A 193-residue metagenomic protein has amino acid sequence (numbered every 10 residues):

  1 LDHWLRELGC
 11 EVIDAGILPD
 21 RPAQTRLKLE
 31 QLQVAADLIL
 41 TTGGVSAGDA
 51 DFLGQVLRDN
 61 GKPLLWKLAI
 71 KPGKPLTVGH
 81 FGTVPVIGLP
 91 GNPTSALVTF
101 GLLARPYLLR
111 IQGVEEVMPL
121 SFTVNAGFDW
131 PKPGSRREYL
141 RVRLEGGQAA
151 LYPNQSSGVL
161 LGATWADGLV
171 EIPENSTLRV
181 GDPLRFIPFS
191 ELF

Functional and structural regions predicted by a protein language model:
L1-T41: Phosphate-binding glycine-rich loops and their immediate beta-loop-alpha structural context
W4, Q55-N60: Alpha-helical structural signal in soluble globular domains
L18, S46, I70: Residue-level "edge-of-site" marker
P22-A23, A47, L97: Loop/helix-junction capping segments adjacent to catalytic residues or to phosphate/diphosphate-binding pockets
T25, D51, L68: Catalytic core of soluble alpha/beta enzymes
I39-V56, P90: Glycine-rich beta-strand-to-loop/alpha-helix junction loops that act as flexible
R58-F193: Flexible glycine/proline-rich
